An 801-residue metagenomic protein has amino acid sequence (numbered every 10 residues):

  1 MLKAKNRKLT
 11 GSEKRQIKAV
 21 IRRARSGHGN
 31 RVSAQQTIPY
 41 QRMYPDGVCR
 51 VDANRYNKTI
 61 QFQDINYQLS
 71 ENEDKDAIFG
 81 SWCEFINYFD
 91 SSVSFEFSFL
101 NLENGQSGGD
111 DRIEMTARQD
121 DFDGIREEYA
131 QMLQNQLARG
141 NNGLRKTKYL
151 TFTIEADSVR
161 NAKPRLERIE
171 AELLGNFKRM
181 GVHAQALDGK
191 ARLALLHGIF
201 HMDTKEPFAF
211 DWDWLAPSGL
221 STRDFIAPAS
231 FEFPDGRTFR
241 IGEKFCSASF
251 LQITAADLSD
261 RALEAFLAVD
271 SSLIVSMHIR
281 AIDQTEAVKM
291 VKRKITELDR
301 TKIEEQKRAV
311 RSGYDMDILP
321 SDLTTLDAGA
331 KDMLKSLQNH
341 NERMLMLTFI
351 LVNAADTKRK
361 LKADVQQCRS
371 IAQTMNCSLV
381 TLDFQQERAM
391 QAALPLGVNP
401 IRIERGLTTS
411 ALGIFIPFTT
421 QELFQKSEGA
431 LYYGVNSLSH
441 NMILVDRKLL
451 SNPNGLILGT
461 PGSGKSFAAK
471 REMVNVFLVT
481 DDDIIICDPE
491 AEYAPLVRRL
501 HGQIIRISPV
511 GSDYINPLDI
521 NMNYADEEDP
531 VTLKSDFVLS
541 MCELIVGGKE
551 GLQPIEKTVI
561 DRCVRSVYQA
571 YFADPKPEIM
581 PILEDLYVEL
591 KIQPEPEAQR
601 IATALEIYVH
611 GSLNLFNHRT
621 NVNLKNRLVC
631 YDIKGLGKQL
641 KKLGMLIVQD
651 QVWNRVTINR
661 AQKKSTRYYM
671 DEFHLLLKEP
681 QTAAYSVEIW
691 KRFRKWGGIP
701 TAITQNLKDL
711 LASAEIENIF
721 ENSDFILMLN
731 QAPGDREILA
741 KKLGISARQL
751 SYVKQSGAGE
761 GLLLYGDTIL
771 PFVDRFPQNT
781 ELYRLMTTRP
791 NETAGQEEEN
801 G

Functional and structural regions predicted by a protein language model:
L2-T420: Extended, folded cores of ATP/NTP-driven motor/assembly subunits in large transport and secretion machines
I65, N72-S91, L102, A265 (+11 more regions): P-loop NTPase motor domains
I457: Hydrophobic anchor at the beta1->P-loop junction of P-loop NTPases
K465: Conserved lysine of the Walker
A468: Hydrophobic positions on the alpha1 helix immediately C-terminal to the Walker A/P-loop
N475-I485: Post-Walker A helix-loop "phosphate-sensing" segment adjacent to the P-loop in P-loop NTPases
H501-I505, E715-M728: A short helix-turn-beta junction within AAA+ P-loop NTPase domains corresponding to the substrate/partner-engaging
L743-N800: Conserved P-loop NTPase
